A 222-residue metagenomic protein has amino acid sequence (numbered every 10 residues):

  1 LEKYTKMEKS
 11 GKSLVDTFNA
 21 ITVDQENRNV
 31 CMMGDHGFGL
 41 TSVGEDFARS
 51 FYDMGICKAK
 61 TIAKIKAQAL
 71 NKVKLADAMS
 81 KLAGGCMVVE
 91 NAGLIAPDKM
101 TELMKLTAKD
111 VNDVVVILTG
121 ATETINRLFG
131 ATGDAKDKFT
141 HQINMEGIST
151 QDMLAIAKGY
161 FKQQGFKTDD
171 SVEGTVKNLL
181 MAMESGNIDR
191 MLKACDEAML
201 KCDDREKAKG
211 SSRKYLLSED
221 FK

Functional and structural regions predicted by a protein language model:
L1-R28: Pre-Walker A (pre-P-loop) alpha-helix and adjacent loop at the N terminus of AAA/AAA+ ATPase modules, a conserved
F18-I21, A69-K109: Conserved alpha-helical scaffold flanking the Walker A/P-loop in AAA+ ATPase domains
N27-A59: Walker A/P-loop
S50-L82: AAA+/P-loop NTPase substrate/partner-engagement loops
A69-N71, G93-I95, A121-N126, I148-M153: Conserved nucleotide-binding/hydrolysis micro-motifs of P-loop NTPases
I95-K136: Conserved catalytic/switch belt of AAA+ P-loop NTPases
G130-Q151: A short helix-turn-beta junction within AAA+ P-loop NTPase domains corresponding to the substrate/partner-engaging
Y160-K167, E173-K222: C-terminal alpha-helical "lid" subdomain
